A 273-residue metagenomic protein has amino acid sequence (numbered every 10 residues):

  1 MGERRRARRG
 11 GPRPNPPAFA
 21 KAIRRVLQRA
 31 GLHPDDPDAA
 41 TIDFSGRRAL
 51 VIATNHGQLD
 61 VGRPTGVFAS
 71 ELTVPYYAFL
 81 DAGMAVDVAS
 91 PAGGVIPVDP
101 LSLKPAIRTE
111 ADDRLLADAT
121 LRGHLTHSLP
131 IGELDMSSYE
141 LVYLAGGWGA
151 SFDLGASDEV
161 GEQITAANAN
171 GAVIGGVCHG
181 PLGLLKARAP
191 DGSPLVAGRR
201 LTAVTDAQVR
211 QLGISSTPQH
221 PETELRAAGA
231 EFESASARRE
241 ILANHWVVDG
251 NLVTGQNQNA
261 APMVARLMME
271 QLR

Functional and structural regions predicted by a protein language model:
M1-N170, L182-R273: Extended, subdomain-level signal for the structured scaffold at the beginning of enzyme domains
V173: Active-site cofactor/cluster-binding pocket
V177-P181: Short, thiol/selenol-centered motifs that function as redox-active sites or metal-ligating centers
